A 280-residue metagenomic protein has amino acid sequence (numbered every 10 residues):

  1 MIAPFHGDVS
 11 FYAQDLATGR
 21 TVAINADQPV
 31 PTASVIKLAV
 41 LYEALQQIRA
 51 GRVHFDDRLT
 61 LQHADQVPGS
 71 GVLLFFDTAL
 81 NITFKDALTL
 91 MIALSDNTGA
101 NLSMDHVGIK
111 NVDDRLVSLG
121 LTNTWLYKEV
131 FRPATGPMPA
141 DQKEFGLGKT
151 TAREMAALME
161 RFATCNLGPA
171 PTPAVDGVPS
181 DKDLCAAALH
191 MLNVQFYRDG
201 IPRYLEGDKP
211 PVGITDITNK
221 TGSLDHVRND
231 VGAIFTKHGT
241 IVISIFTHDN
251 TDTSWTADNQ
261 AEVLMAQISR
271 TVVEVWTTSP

Functional and structural regions predicted by a protein language model:
M1, H106-G108, L158-L205, P210-P211 (+1 more regions): Structured C-terminal helix/loop/strand segments within mature extracytoplasmic catalytic/sensor domains
M1-Q28, T271-V275: Beta-lactamase-like hydrolase cores
D8, L80, N101-P173: Mid-domain, small-residue-enriched loop/turn segments at the edges of structured enzyme/sensor domains
Q14-L16, H63-A64, I92-S95, H106-V107 (+3 more regions): Active-site-proximal beta-strand/loop segments in catalytic clefts of secreted hydrolases
L16, F55-V72, V107-G108, V130-A134 (+1 more regions): Acidic helix-start/capping segments at beta-turn-to-alpha-helix junctions
G19, P31-L59, M91, I243: Active-site SXXK
A23-A26, T83-A87, A93-G99, A134-K143 (+3 more regions): Flexible glycine/proline-enriched surface loops and loop-helix/loop-strand junctions
Q66-S103, I109, G148: Conserved catalytic neighborhood of penicillin-recognizing serine enzymes
